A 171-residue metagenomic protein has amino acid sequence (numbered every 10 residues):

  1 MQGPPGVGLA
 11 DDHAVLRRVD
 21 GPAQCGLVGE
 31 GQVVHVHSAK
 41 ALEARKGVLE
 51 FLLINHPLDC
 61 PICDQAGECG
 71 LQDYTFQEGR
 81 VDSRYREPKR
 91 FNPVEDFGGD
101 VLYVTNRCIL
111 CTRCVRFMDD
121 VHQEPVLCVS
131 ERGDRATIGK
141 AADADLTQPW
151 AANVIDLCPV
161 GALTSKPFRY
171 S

Functional and structural regions predicted by a protein language model:
P4-P5, A10, A14, A23: Short linear motifs in low-complexity or flexible loops
R17-R18: Basic polycationic patches enriched in arginine
G26-S171: Fe-S ferredoxin-like electron-transfer domains and their immediately adjacent linker/connector regions across
